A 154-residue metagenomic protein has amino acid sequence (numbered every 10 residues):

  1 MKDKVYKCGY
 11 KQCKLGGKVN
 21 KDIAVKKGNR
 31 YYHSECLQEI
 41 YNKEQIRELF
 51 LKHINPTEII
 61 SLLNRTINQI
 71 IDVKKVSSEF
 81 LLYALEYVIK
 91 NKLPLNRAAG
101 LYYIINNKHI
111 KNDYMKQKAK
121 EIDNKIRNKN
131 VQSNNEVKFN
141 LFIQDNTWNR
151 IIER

Functional and structural regions predicted by a protein language model:
M1-G9, K26-N29: Short metal-coordination and nucleic-acid-contact micro-motifs, chiefly zinc-binding Cys/His arrays
D3, R65, A99: Short, well-structured alpha-helical interface segments that form or flank functional binding sites
V5-C13, H33-C36: Short cysteine-rich clusters marking metal-coordination/redox-active sites
C13, Q38-Y41, N106-H109: Residue-level marker of positions within ordered structural domains that often coincide with functionally constrained
L15-K18, E58: Intrinsically disordered, low-complexity coil segments
G17-K26: Canonical RING-type zinc finger of E3 ubiquitin-protein ligases
V25-V76, S133-R154: Long, charged low-complexity interaction segments
E79-N135: Short, cationic/aromatic linear interface patches that serve as DNA/RNA-contacting surfaces or protein-partner docking
